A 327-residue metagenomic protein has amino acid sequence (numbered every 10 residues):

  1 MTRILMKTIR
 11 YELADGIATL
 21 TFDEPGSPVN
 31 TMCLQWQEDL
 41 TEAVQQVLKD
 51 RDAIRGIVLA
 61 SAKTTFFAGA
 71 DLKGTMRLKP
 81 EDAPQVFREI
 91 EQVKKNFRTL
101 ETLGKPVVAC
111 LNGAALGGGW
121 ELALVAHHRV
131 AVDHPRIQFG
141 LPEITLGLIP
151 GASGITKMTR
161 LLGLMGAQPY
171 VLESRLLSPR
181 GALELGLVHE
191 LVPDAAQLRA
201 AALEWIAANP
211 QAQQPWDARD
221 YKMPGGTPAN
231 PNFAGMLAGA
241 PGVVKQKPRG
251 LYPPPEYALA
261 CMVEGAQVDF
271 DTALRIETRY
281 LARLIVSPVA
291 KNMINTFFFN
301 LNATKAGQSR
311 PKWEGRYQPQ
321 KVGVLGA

Functional and structural regions predicted by a protein language model:
T2-A60, P84, N96-R98: Conserved CoA-thioester-binding segment of acyl-CoA-metabolizing enzymes
T2-D23, P28, L124, M165-Y280 (+1 more regions): Amphipathic alpha-helical segments at domain termini/boundaries
S61-K95, A115, T145-G147: Glycine- (often His-adjacent) and acidic-residue-rich active-site loop that binds/positions the CoA thioester
K94, R98-L146, P150, Y170 (+1 more regions): Glycine-rich beta-to-alpha active-site loop
G154-M165: Hydrophobic, secondary-structure "cap" segments at the distal end of domains
A207, R279-M293: Long amphipathic alpha-helix in the N-terminal Rossmann-like dinucleotide-binding domain of NAD(P)-dependent
Q318-A327: Phosphate-binding active sites in nucleotide-utilizing proteins
